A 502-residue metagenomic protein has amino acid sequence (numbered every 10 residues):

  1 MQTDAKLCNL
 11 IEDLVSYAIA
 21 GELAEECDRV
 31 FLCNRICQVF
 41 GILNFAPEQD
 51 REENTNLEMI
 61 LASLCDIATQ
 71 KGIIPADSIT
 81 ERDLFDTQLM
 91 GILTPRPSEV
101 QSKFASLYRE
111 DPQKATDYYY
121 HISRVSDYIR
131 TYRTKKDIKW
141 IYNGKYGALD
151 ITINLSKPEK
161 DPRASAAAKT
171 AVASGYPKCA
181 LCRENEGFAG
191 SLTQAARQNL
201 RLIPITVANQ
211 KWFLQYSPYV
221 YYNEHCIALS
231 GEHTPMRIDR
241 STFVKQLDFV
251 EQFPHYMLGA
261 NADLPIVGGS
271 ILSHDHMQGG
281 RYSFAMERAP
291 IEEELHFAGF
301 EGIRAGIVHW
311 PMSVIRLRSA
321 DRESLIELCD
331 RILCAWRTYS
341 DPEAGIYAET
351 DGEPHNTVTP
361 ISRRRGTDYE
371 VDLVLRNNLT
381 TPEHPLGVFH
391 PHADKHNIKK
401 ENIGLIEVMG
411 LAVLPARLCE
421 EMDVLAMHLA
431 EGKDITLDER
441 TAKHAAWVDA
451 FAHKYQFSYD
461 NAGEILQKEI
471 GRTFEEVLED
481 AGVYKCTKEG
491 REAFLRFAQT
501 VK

Functional and structural regions predicted by a protein language model:
M1-P235, H309-P311, L325-C329, A335-L411 (+1 more regions): Active-site microenvironments that recognize anionic phosphate/pyrophosphate groups
Y176, I271-D275, S283, G299-G302 (+3 more regions): Short alpha-helical interface elements
N199-R201, G231-L258: Helical scaffold of the NTase/Pol beta-like nucleotidyltransferase catalytic core
L214, L258, D275-M277: Hydrophobic faces of well-ordered beta-strands that scaffold small-molecule active sites in alpha/beta enzyme cores
E224-H225, S230, G268-F284, V374: Histidine-centered divalent-metal-coordination microenvironment in nucleic-acid enzymes
S241, V250-S270, G279-L333, R337-S340: Catalytic or ion-translocation cores adjacent to nucleophile or general acid/base/metal-coordination motifs in diverse
P265-S273, D351-T357: Beta-rich nucleic-acid/ligand-interaction surfaces
